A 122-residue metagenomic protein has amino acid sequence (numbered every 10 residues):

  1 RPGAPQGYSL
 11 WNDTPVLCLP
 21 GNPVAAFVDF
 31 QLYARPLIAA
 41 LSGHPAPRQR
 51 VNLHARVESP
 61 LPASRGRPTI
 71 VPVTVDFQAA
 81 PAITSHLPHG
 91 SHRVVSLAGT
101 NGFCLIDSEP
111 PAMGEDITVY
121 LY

Functional and structural regions predicted by a protein language model:
R1-N52: Short glycine/threonine-rich loop/turn motifs
R48-Y122: C-terminal terminal segments
